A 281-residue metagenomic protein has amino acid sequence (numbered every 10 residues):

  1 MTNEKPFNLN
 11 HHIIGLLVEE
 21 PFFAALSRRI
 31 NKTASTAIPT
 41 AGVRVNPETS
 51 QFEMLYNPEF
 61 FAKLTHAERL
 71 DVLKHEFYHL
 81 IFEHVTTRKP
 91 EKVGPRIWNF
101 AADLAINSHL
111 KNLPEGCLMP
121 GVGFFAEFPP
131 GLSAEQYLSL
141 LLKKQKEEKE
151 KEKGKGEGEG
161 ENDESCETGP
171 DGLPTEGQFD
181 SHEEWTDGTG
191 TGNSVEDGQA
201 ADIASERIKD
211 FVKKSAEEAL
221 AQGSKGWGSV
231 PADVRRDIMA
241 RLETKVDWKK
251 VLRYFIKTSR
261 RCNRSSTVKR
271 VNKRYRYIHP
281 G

Functional and structural regions predicted by a protein language model:
M1-L73, F77-G116: Basic/hydrophobic alpha-helical interface regions
H109-G281: Negatively charged
